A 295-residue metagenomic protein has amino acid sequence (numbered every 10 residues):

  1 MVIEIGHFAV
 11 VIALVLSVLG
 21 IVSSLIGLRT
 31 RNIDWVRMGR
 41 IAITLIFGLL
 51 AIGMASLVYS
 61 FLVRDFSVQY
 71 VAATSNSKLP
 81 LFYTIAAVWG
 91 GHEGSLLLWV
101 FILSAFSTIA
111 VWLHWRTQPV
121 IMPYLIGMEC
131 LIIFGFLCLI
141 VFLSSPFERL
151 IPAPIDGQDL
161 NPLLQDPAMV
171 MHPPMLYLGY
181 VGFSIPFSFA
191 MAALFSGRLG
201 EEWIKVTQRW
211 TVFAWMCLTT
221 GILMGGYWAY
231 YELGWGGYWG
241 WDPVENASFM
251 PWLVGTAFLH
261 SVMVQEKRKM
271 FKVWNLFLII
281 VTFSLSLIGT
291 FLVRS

Functional and structural regions predicted by a protein language model:
M1-S295: Polytopic transmembrane helical bundles with strong interfacial aromatic enrichment
